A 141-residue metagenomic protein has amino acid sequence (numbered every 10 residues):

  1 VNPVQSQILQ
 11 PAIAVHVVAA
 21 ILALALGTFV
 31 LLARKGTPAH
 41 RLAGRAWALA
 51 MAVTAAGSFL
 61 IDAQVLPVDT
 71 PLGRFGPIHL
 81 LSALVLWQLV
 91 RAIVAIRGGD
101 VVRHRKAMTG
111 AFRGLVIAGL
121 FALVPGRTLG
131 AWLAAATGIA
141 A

Functional and structural regions predicted by a protein language model:
V1-A141: Alpha-helical membrane insertion/targeting regions
